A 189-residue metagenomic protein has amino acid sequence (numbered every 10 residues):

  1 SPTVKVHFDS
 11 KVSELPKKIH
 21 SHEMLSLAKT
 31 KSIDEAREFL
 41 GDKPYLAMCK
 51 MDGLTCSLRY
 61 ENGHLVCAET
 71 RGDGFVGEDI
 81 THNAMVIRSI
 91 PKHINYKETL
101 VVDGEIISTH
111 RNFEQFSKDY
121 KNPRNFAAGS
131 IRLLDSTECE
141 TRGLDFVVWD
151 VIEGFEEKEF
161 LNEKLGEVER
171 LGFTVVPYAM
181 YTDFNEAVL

Functional and structural regions predicted by a protein language model:
S1, M24, I33-A36, G77-I80 (+7 more regions): Alpha-helix initiation and N-capping motif
S1-K92, N125: Phosphate/adenylate-binding "loop-and-lid" substructures adjacent to NTP/NAD/dNTP-binding pockets in NTP-dependent
P2-S10, C49-K50, E98-G104, N122-P123 (+2 more regions): Short coil/turn segments at secondary-structure boundaries
L15, S21, K118, N122-L189: Catalytic nucleotidyltransferase
A28-T30, K50, R71, E105-I107 (+2 more regions): Structured loops at beta-to-helix junctions and adjacent beta-edge loops in soluble globular domains
R59-E61, T70-R71, D79-I80, F113-S117 (+2 more regions): Short acidic, glycine/serine/threonine-rich loops at helix termini
V86-K97, E169, T174: Flexible helix-coil linker/hinge segments at domain or subdomain boundaries
I90-F113: Flexible glycine-rich surface loops and low-complexity tracts that mediate binding to linear polymers
